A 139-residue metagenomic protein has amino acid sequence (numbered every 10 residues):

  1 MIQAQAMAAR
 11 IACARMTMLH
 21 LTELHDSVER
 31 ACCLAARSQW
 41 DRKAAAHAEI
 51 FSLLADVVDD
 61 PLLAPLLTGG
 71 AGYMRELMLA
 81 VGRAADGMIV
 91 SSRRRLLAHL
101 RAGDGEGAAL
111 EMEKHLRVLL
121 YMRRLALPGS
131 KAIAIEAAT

Functional and structural regions predicted by a protein language model:
M1-R10, A14, R124-T139: Short linear motifs at protein or domain termini
Q3-M7, A14-L79, I89-A98, G107-M122: Conserved amphipathic alpha-helical segments that form helical-bundle/coiled-coil interaction surfaces
G82: A small-molecule sensor/coupling module
D104: A conserved mid-domain beta-alpha-beta active-site/ligand-binding segment of alpha/beta enzyme cores
